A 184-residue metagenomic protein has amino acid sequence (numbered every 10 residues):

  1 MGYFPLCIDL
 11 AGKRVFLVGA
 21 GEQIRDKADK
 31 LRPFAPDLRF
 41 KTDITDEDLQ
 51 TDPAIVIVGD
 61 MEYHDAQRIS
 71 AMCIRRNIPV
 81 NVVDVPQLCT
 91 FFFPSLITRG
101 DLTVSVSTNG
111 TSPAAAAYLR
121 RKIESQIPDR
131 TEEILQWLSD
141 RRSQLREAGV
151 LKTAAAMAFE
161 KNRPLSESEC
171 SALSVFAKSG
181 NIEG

Functional and structural regions predicted by a protein language model:
M1-I44, D48: Hydrophobic, well-ordered beta-alpha structural blocks that scaffold small-molecule cofactor pockets
I24-R25, D65-Q67: Short, well-ordered alpha-helical microsegments
I44-T45, D84-L88, N109-G110: Short, ordered loop/turn segments at secondary-structure junctions
L49-T51, T90-F93, A115-A116: Short, charged, surface-exposed secondary-structure boundary motifs
A54-M61, F91-G110: Short basic, glycine-rich beta-strand/loop surfaces that mediate nucleic-acid
I55-D60, A66-F93: ADP-ribose/adenylate-binding Rossmann-like module
G110-G184: An accessory alpha-helical subdomain
